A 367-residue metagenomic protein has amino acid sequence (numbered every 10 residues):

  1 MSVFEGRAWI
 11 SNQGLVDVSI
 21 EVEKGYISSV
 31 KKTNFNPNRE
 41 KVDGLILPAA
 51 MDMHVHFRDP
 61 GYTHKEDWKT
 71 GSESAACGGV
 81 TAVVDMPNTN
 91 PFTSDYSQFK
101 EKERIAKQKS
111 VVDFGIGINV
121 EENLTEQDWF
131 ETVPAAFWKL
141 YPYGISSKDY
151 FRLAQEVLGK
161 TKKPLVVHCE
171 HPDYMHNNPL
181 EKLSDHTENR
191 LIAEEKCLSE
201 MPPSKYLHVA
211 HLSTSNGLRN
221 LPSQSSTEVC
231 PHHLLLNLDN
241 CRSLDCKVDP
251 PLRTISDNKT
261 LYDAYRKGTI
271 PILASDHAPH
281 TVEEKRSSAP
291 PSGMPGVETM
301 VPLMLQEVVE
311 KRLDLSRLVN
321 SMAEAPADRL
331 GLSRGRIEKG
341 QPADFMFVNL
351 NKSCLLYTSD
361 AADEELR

Functional and structural regions predicted by a protein language model:
M1-F35: N-terminal metal-binding scaffold of metallo-dependent hydrolase/deaminase domains
S2-E5, N34-D85: Replace "His-x-His-based motif
G25, H54, A75, G79 (+9 more regions): Divalent metal-coordination and catalytic microenvironments
T63-E66, T70, S94-S97, D149-R152 (+7 more regions): Conserved active-site and cofactor/substrate-binding residues in soluble primary-metabolism enzymes
E73-P172: Divalent-metal coordination cores built from histidine and acidic residues
Q127-L273: Histidine/acidic residue-rich metal-binding segments in metalloenzymes
K182-K205, K267, I272-L273, H277-L350: His/Asp/Glu-enriched, well-ordered alpha-helical/loop segment that forms or immediately abuts the divalent-metal
Y357-R367: Single conserved hydrophobic/aromatic residue that forms the stacking wall/gate of nucleotide- or nucleobase-binding
